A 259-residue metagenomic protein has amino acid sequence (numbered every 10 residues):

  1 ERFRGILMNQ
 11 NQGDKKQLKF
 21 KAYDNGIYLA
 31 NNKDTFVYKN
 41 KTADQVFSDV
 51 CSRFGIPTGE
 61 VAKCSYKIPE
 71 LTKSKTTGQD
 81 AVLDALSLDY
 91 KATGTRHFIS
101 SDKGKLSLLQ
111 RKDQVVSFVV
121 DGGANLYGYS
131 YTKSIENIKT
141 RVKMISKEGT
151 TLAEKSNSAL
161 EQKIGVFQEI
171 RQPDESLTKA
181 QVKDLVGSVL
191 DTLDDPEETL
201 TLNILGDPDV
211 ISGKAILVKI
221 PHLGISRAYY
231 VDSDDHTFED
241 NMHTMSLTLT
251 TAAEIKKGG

Functional and structural regions predicted by a protein language model:
E1-I6, K19, K33-T35, T201 (+2 more regions): Well-ordered beta-strand positions in beta-sheet-rich domains
I6-N9, R96-F98: Short, surface-exposed charged micro-motifs
M8-N11, D232: Conserved positions in beta-strands of structured domains
Q10-D24, T237-T250: Short, solvent-exposed secondary-structure boundary/capping segments
D14-Y131: Charged- and aromatic-enriched interaction segments used to assemble and dock large macromolecular complexes
A22, T58, I204-G206, L249: Hydrophobic residues in beta-strands and at strand termini
N32-K39, K214-K219, G259: Extended Gly/Ser/Thr-rich low-complexity repeat segments, especially those forming or decorating extracellular
L83, S87, G94-T192, T199-N241 (+1 more regions): Acidic, small/polar-enriched beta strand-loop surface segments
